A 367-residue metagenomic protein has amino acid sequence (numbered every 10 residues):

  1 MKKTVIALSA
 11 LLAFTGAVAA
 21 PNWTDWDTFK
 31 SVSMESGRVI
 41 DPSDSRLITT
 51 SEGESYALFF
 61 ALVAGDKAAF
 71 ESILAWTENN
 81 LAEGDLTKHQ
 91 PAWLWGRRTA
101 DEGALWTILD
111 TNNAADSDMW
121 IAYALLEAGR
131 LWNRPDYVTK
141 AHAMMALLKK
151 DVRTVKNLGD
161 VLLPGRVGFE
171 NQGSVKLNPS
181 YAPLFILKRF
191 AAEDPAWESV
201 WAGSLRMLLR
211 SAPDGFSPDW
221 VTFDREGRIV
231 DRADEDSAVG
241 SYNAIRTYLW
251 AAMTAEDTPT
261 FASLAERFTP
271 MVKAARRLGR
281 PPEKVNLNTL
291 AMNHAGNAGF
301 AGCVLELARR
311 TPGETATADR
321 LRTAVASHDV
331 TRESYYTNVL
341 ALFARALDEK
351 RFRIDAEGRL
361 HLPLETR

Functional and structural regions predicted by a protein language model:
M1-T4: Positively charged n-region of N-terminal signal peptides that target proteins for export
F14-G16: N-terminal signal peptide c-region/cleavage motif recognized by signal peptidases
V18-E52, L62-I108, K156-V161, P195 (+3 more regions): Low-complexity, Ser/Thr/Pro/Gly-enriched N-terminal "stalk/linker" regions
P21-T24, L47-S51, K88-A92, A115-D116 (+3 more regions): Extended ligand-binding clefts on enzyme/binding-domain cores
T50-A57, T107-G129: Aromatic-rich carbohydrate-recognition surfaces in CAZymes
A57, A69-F70, R134-A141, F261-L264 (+2 more regions): Solenoid-repeat scaffolds in large eukaryotic assemblies
L58-G65, W120-R130, F185-R189, L249-M253 (+2 more regions): Short glycine/serine- and small hydrophobic-enriched flexible loop segments
V285, T289-R367: C-terminal functional modules
